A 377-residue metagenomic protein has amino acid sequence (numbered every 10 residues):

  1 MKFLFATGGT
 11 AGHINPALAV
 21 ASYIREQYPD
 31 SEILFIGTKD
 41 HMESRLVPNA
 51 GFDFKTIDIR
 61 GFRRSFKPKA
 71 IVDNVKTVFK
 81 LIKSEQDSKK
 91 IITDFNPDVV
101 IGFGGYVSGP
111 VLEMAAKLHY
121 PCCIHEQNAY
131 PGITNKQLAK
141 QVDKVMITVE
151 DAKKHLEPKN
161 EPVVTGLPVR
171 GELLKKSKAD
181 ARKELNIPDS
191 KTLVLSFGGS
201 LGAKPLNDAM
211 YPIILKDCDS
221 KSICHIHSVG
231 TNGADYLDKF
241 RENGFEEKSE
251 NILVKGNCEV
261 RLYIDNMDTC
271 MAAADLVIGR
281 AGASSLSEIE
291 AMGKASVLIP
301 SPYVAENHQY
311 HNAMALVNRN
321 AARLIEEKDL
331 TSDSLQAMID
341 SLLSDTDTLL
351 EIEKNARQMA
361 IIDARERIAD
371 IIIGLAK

Functional and structural regions predicted by a protein language model:
K2, M42, D53, A116-A179 (+1 more regions): Active-site-proximal region of nucleotide-activated glycan assembly enzymes, centered on histidine/acidic-rich loops
F3-T10, D30-V78, T231, K328: Conserved nucleotide-sugar phosphate-binding/catalytic loop shared by glycosyltransferases and other
A50-N96, F245-G256: Phosphate/nucleotide-donor binding subsite
D87-V100, V107-C123, K136, K140-Q141: Glycosyltransferases and closely related glycan-assembly transferases that use nucleotide-activated donors
P97-V99, I264, D268-S287, K294: Acidic donor-binding loop of glycosyltransferase active sites
K178-K183, I187-L276, Y310-M314, N318 (+1 more regions): Donor-nucleotide binding loops and adjacent catalytic segments primarily of GT-B fold Leloir glycosyltransferases
T348-I362: A short, well-ordered alpha-helix in the C-terminal region of glycosyltransferases
I362-K377: C-terminal alpha-helical cap of glycosyltransferases
